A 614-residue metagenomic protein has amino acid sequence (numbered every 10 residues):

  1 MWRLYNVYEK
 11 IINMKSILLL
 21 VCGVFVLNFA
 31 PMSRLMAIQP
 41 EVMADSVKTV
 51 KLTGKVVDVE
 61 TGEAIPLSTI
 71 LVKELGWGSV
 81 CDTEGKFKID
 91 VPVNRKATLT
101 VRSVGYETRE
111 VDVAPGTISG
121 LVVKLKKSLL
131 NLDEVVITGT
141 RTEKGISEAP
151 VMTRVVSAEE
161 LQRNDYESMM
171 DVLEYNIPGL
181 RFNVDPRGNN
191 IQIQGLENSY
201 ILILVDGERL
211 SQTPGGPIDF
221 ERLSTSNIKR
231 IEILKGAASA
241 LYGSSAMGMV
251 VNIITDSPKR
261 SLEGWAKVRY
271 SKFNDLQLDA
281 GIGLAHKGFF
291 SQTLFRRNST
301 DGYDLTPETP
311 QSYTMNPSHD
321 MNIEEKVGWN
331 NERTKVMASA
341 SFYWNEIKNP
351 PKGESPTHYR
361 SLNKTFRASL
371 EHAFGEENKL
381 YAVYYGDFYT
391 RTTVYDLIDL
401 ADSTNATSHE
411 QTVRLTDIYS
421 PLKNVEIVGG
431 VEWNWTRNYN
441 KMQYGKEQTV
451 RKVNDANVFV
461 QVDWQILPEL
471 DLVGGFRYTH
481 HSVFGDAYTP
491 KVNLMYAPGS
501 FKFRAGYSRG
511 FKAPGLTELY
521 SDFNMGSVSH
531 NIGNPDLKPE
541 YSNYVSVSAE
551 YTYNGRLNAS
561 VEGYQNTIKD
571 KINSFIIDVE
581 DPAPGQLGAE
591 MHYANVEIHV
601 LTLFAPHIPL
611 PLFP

Functional and structural regions predicted by a protein language model:
I38-V47, K55-T61, S68-K73, R102-E107 (+3 more regions): Short, acidic, small-residue-rich periplasmic hinge/interaction motif at the N-terminus of Gram-negative outer-membrane
L75-K86: Short, acidic Ser/Thr/Gly-rich low-complexity loop/linker segments typical of extracellular and cell-surface proteins
K88, E208-K235: Short acidic/polar hinge/loop motifs at secondary-structure boundaries that mediate gating or recognition
K88-D90, M170-E208, K229: Extracytoplasmic beta-strand/coil segments of soluble accessory domains associated with Gram-negative outer-membrane
S119-K124, M169-L173, N189-Q192, L204 (+4 more regions): N-terminal periplasmic accessory domains that precede and gate Gram-negative outer-membrane beta-barrel machines
A240, R260-S261, R269, G281-S361: Periplasmic-side early beta-strands and strand-to-turn transitions of outer-membrane beta-barrels
G328-N345, R360-F484, P490-G499, F503 (+3 more regions): Face-selective signature of the C-terminal outer-membrane beta-barrel domain
E354-A373, A406, K502, R509-K569 (+1 more regions): Outer-membrane beta-barrel signature, preferentially recognizing the C-terminal barrel domain of Gram-negative
